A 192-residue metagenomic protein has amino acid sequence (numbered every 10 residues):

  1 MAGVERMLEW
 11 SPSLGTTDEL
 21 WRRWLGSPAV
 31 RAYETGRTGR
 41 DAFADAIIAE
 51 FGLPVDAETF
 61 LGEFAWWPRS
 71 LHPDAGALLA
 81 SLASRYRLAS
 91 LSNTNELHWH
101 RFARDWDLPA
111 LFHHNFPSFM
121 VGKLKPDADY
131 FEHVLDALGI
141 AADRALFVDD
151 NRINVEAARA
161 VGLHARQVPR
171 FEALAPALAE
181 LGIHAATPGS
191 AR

Functional and structural regions predicted by a protein language model:
M1-G26, E50-P54, A160: Active-site neighborhood of HAD-like aspartate-dependent phosphohydrolases
A2-R6, P28, S70, L97 (+2 more regions): Short alpha-helical
E5-E9, P28, A42, A46 (+7 more regions): Alpha-helical elements of Rossmann-like donor-binding domains used by nucleotide-donor carbohydrate transfer enzymes
S27, S84-R85, L111: Structured helix-beta-strand junction loops
V30-F60: A metal-dependent, Asp-based hydrolase signature
E58-A89, H100, A128: Short, acidic loop-to-helix structural element flanking the phosphoryl-transfer center in phosphate-processing enzymes
N95-E96, H100-R192: Asp-based, Mg2+/Mn2+-dependent phosphohydrolase catalytic module
